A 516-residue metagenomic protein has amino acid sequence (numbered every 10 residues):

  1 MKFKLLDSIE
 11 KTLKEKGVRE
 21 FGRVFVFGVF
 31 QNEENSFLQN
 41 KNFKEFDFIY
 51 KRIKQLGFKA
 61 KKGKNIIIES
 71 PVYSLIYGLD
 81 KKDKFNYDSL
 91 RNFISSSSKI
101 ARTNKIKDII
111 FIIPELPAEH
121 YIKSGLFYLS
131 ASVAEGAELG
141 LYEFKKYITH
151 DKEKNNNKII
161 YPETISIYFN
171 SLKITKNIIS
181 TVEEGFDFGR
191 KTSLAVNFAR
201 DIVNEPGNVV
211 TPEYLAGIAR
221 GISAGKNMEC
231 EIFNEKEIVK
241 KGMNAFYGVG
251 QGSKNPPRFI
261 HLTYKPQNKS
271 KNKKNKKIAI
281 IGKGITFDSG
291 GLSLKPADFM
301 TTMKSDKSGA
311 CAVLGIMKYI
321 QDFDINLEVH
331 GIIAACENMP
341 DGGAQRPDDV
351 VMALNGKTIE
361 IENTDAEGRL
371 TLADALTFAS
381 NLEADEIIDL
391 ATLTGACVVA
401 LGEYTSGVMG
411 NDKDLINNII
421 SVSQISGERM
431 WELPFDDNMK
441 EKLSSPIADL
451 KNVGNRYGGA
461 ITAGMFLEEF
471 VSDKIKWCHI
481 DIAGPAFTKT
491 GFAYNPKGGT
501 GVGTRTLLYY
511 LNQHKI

Functional and structural regions predicted by a protein language model:
M1-K2, G63, D108, A199 (+1 more regions): A generic structural signal for tightly packed, nonpolar segments enriched in small/aliphatic residues
M1-K277, I281-G284: Short amphipathic alpha-helical segment within the helicase RecA-like ATPase core that mediates nucleic-acid
